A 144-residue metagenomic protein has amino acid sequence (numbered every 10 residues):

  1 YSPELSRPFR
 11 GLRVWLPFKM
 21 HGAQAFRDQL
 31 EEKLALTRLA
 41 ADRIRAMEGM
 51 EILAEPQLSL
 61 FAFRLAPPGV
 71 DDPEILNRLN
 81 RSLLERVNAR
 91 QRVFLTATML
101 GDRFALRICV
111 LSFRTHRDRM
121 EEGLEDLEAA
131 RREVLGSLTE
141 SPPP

Functional and structural regions predicted by a protein language model:
Y1-P8, F18, G22-T139: Conserved C-terminal alpha-helix-loop-beta "cap" of PLP-dependent enzymes that closes/shapes the active-site mouth
G11: Catalytic pocket-lining loop regions of alpha/beta-barrel enzymes, especially the amidohydrolase/enolase/GH5 lineages
P142: Glycine-rich phosphate/ribose-binding loops and adjacent secondary-structure elements that form binding surfaces
